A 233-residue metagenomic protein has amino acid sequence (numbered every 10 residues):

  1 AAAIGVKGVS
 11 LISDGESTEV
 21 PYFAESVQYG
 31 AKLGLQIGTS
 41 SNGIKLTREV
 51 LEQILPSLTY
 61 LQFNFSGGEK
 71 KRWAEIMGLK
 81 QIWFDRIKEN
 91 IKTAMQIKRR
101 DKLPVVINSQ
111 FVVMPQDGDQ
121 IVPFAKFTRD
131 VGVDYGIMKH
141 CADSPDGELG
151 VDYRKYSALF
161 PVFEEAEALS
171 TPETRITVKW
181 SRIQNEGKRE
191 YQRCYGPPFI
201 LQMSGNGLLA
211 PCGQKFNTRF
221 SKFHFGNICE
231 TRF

Functional and structural regions predicted by a protein language model:
A1-S40, I44-S57: Conserved Radical SAM active-site core
A3, Y22, L33-Q36, E52-T231: Radical SAM enzyme [4Fe-4S]-AdoMet core and its adjacent flexible, acidic and glycine-rich loops/tails across
